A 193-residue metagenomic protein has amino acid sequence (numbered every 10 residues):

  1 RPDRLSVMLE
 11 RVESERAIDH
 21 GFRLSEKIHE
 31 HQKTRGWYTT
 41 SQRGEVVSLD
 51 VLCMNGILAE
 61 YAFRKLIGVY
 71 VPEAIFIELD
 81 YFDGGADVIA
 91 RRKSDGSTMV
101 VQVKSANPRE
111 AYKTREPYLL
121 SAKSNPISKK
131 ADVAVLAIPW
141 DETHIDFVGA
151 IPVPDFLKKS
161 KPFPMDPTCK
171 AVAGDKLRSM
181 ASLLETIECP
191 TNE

Functional and structural regions predicted by a protein language model:
R1-M99, K104-E193: Nucleic-acid endonuclease domains
